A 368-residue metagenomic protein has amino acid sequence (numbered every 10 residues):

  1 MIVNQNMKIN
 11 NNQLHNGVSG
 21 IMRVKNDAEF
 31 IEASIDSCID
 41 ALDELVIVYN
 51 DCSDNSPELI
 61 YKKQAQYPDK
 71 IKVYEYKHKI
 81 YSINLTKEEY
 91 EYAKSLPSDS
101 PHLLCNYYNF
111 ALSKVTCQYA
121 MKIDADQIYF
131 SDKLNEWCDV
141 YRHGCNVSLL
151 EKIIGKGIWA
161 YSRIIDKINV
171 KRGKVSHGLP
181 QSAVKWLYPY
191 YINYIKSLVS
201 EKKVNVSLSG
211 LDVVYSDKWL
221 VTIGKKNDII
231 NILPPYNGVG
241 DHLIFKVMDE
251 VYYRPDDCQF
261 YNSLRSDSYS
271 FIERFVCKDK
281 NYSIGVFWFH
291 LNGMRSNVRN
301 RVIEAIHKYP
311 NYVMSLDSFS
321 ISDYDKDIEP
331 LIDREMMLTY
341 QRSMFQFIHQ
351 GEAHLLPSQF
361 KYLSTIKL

Functional and structural regions predicted by a protein language model:
M1-S37: N-proximal low-complexity "stem/linker" segments adjacent to membrane-targeting elements
I2-N4, Y90-N109, I128-L368: Catalytic-site signature of metal-activated, phosphate-bearing donor transferases, centered on the GT-A/GT-A-like
M7-H15, P57-Y119: Active-site-proximal specificity loops/subdomain of glycosyltransferases
V24, S37, N50-P57, Y61-A65: Ser/Thr-glycine-rich phosphate-binding loops at phosphate-binding pockets of nucleotides, nucleotide cofactors
D43-D54, K72-H78: Short beta-strand/loop segment that forms part of the nucleotide-sugar
C117-F130: Short beta-strand-to-loop acidic/aromatic patch adjacent to the donor-nucleotide binding site
